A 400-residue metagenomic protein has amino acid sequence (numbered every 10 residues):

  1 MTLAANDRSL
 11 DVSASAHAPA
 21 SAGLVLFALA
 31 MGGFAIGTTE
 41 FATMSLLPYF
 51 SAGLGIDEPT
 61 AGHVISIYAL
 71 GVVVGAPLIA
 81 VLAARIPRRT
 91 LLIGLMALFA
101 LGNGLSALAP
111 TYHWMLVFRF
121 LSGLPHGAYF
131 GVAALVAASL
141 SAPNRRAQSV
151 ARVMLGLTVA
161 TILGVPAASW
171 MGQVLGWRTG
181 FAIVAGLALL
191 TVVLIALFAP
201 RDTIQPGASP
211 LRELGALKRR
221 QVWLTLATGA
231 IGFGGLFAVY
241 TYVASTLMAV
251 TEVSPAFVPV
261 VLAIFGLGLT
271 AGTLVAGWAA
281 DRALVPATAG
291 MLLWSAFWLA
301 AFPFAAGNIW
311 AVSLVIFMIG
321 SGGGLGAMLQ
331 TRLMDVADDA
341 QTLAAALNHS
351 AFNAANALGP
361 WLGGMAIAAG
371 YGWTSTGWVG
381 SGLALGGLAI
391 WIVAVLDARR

Functional and structural regions predicted by a protein language model:
G55, P87, L108-W114, E252 (+1 more regions): Helix-breaking motifs and short loop linkers at transmembrane-helix boundaries and internal kinks in secondary membrane
V74-H113: Conserved MFS/SLC helix-loop-helix module at the cytosolic interface between two early adjacent transmembrane helices
A76-P87, G272-L284, I367-A368: Helix-to-loop junctions at the C-terminal end of transmembrane segments in multipass secondary transporters
L98, G102-L105, H113-S122, W310-M318: Paired small-residue
F118-G156: Cytoplasmic helix-loop-helix junction between adjacent transmembrane helices in 12-TM secondary transporters
A185-Q205, I390-A394: C-terminal membrane-cytosol helix-exit motif in multi-pass small-molecule transporters
P286-L329: C-terminal transmembrane helical hairpin of 12-TM major facilitator-type secondary transporters
V336-G372, G380: A late C-terminal transmembrane helix in Major Facilitator Superfamily
